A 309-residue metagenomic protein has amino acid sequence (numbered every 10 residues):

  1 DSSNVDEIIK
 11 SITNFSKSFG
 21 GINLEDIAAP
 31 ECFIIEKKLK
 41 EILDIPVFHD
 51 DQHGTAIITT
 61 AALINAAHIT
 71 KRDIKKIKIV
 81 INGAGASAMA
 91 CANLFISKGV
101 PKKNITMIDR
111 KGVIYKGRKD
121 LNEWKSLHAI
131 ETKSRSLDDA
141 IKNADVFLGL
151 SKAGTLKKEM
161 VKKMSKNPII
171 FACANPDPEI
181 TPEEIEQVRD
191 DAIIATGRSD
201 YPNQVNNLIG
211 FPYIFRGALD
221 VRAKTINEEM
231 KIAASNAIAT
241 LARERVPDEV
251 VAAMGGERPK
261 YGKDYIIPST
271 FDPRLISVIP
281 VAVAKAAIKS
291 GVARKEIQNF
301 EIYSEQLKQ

Functional and structural regions predicted by a protein language model:
D1, D26-A29, D50-H53, R110-G112 (+3 more regions): Short, ordered loop/turn segments at secondary-structure junctions
D1-I77, V292-K295, Y303-Q309: Glycine/serine-rich phosphate-binding loop and adjoining beta1-alpha1 elements at the start of nucleotide-handling
V5-I8, A28-C32, Q52-A56, A84 (+14 more regions): Generic structural signal for well-ordered, non-membrane alpha-helical segments in soluble metabolic enzymes
N23-D26, V47-D50, I81, M107 (+4 more regions): General beta-strand structural signal in soluble alpha/beta enzymes
L43, H49, H53, I57-K152: Glycine-rich phosphate/diphosphate-binding loop of Rossmann-like nucleotide-binding domains
D50-D51, T70-R72, A174-P280, A284-I297: Adenosine-phosphate binding glycine-rich loop
S126-I193, R198-D200: Rossmann-like adenosine-cofactor binding region
